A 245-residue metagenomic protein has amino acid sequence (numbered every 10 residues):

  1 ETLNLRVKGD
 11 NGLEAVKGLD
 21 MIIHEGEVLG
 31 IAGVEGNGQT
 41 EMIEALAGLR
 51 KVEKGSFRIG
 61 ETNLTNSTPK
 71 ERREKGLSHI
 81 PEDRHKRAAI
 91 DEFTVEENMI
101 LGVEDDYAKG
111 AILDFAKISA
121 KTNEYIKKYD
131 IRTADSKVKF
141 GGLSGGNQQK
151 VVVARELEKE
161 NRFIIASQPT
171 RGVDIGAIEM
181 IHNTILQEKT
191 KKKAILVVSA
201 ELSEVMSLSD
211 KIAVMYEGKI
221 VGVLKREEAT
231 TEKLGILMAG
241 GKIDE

Functional and structural regions predicted by a protein language model:
E1-E245: Glycine-rich phosphate-binding loops of nucleotide-dependent enzymes
